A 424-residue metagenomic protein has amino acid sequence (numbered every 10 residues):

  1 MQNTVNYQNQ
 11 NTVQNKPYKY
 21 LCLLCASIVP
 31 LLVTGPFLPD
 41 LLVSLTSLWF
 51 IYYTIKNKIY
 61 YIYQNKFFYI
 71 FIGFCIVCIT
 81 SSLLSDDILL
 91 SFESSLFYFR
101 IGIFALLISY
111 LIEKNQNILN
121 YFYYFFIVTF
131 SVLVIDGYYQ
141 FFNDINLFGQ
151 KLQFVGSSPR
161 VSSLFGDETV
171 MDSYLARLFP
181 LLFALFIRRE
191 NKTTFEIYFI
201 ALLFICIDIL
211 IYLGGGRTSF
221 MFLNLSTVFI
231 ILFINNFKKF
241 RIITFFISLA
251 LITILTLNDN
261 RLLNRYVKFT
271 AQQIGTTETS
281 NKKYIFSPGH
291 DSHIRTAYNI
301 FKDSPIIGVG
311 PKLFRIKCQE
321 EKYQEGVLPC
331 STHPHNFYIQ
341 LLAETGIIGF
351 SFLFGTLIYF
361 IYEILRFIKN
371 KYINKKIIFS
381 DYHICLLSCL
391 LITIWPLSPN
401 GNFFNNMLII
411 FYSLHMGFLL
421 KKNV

Functional and structural regions predicted by a protein language model:
M1-E93, Y110-Y124, L185-I197, F240-I243 (+2 more regions): Transmembrane signal-anchor hairpin modules in multi-pass inner-membrane enzymes, especially those that act on
Y18-I28, F67-I70, L202-L203, E363-P399 (+2 more regions): Loop-to-helix entry and N-terminal half of a specific, functionally important transmembrane alpha helix in multi-pass
L23-V29, I79, I103, N120-L152 (+7 more regions): Alpha-helical transmembrane segments of multi-pass inner-membrane proteins
P36-K56, S95-L107, M171-F179, F220-V228 (+3 more regions): Membrane-embedded alpha-helical segments of multi-pass membrane proteins, especially the transmembrane helices
L89-E93, F165-E168, Y212-F222, S331-N336 (+1 more regions): Membrane-interface catalytic loops of GT-C/OST-like multi-pass glycosylation enzymes that act
L213-G214, I234-N281, H293-D303, P311: A membrane-periplasm/extracellular boundary helix in multi-pass inner-membrane enzymes that assemble envelope glycans
E278-T345: Long extracytoplasmic/lumenal interhelical loops at the membrane interface of multi-pass membrane proteins
E344-R366: Selective detector of the "anchor" transmembrane alpha-helix that sits immediately C-terminal
